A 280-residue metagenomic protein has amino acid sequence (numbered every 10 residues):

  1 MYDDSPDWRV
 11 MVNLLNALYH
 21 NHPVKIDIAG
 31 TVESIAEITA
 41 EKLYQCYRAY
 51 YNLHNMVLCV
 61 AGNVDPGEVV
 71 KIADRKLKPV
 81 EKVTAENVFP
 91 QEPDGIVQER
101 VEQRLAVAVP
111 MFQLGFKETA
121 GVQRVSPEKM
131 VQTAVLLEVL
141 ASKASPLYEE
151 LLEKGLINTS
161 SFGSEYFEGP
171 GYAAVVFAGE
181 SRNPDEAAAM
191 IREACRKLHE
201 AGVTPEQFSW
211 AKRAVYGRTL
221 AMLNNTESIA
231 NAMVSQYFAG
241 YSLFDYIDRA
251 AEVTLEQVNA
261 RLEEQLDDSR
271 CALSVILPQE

Functional and structural regions predicted by a protein language model:
M1-A85, Q123, E128, A144 (+1 more regions): Charge-rich, well-structured scaffold segments of protease-associated domains
T84-P146, E150: His/Glu-based metal-binding/catalytic segments typifying zinc-dependent metallopeptidases
